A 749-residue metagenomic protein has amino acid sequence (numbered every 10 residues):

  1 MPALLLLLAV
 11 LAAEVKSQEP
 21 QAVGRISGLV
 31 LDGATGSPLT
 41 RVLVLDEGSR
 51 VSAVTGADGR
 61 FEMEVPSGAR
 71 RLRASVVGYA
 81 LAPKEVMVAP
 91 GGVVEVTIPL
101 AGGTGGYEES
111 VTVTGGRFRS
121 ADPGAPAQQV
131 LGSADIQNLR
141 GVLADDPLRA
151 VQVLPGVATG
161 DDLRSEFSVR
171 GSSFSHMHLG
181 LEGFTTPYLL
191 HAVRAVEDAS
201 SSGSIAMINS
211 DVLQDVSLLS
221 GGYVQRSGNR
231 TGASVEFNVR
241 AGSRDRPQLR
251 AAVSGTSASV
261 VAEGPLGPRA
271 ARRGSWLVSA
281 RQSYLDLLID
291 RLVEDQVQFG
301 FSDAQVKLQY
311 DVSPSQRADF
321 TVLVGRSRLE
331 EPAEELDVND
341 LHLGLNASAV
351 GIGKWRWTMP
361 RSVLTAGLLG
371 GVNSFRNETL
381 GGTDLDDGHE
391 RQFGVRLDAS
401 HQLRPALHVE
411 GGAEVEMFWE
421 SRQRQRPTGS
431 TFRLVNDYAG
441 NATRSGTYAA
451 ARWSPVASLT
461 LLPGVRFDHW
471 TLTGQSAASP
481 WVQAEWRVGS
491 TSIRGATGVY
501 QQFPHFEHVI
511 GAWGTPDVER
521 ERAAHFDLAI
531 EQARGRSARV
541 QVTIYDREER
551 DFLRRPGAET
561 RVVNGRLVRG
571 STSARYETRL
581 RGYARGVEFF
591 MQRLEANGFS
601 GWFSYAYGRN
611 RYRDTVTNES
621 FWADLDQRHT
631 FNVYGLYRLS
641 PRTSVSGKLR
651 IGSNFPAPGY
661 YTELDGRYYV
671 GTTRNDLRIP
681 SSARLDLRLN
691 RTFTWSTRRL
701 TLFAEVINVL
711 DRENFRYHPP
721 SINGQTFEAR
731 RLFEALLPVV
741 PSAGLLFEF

Functional and structural regions predicted by a protein language model:
V10-G116, A121-D122, W453, W486: Periplasm-facing N-terminal accessory domains of Gram-negative outer-membrane beta-barrel systems
A80, M87-E95, E109-V224, S234-A241 (+1 more regions): Periplasmic N-terminal accessory/gating domains of Gram-negative outer-membrane beta-barrel systems
T185, L190, V196, S421-T428 (+5 more regions): Surface-exposed extracellular loop regions of Gram-negative outer-membrane beta-barrel proteins, predominantly
S254-Q282, E294-R328, H342-T365, H401-L407 (+1 more regions): Transmembrane beta-barrel wall of Gram-negative outer-membrane proteins
T321-L323, S400-E410, E414, V435-R550 (+2 more regions): Structural signature of Gram-negative outer-membrane beta-barrels, strongest in the C-terminal barrel of TonB-dependent
Q392-D398, N436-Y448, E519, H525 (+3 more regions): Outer membrane beta-barrel strand-and-loop segments of large Gram-negative receptors, especially TonB-dependent
V456-L461, D546-E548, G570-Y661: Gram-negative outer-membrane beta-barrel transporters
R642, I651-D665, N690-F749: C-terminal beta-signal and adjacent terminal beta-strands/loops of Gram-negative outer-membrane beta-barrel proteins
